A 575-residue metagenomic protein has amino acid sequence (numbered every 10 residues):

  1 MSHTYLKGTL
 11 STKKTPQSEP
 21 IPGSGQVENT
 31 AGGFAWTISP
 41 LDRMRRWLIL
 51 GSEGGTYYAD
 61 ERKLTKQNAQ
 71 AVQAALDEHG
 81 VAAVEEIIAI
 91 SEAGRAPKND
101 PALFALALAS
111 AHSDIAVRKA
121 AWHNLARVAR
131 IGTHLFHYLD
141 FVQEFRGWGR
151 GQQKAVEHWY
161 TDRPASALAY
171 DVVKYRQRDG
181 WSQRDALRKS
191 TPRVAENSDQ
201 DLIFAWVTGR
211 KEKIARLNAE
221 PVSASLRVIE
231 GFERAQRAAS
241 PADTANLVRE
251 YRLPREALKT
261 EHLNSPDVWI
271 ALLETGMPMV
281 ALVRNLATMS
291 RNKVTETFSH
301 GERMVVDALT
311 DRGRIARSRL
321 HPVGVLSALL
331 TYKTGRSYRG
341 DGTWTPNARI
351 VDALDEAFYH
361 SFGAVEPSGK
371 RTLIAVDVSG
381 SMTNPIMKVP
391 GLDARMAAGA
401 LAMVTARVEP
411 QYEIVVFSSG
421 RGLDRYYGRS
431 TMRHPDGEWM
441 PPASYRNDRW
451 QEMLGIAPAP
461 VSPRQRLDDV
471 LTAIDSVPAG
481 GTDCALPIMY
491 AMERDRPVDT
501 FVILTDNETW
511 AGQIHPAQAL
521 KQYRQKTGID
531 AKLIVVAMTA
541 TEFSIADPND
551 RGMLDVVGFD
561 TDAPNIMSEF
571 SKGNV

Functional and structural regions predicted by a protein language model:
M1-L392, P410-V575: Long lumenal/extracellular ectodomains of secretory and single-pass membrane proteins
G399: Acidic, glycine-rich loop-and-beta core segments that form the ion-binding/anion-interacting portion of active sites
